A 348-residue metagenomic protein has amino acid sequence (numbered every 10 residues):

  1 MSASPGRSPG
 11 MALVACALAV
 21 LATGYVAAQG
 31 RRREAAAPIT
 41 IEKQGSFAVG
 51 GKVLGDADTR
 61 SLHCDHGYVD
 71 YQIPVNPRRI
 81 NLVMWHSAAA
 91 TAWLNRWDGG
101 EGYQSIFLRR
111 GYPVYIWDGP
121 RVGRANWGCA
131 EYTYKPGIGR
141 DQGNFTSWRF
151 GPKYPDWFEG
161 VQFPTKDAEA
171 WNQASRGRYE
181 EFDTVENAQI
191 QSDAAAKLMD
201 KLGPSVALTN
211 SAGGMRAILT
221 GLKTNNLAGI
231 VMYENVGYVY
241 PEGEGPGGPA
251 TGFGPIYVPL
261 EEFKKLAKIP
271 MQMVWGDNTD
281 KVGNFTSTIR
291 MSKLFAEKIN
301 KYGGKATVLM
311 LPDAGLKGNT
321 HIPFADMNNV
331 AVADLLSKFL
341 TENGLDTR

Functional and structural regions predicted by a protein language model:
R31-P77: N-terminal cap/lid segment of alpha/beta-hydrolase-fold proteins
R79-S87: Short beta-strand element of the alpha/beta-hydrolase
Q104-N126: Conserved alpha/beta-hydrolase
Q189-V206: Conserved acidic catalytic loop of the alpha/beta-hydrolase fold
L208-A217: Gly/Ala-rich beta-loop-alpha elbow adjacent to hydrolase catalytic centers
N225-P241: A conserved short beta-strand
V236-Y302, T307: The feature captures the conserved acid-bearing segment of alpha/beta-hydrolase catalytic domains
I322-R348: Catalytic active-site module of serine/aspartate enzymes centered on a nucleophile-bearing elbow/loop
